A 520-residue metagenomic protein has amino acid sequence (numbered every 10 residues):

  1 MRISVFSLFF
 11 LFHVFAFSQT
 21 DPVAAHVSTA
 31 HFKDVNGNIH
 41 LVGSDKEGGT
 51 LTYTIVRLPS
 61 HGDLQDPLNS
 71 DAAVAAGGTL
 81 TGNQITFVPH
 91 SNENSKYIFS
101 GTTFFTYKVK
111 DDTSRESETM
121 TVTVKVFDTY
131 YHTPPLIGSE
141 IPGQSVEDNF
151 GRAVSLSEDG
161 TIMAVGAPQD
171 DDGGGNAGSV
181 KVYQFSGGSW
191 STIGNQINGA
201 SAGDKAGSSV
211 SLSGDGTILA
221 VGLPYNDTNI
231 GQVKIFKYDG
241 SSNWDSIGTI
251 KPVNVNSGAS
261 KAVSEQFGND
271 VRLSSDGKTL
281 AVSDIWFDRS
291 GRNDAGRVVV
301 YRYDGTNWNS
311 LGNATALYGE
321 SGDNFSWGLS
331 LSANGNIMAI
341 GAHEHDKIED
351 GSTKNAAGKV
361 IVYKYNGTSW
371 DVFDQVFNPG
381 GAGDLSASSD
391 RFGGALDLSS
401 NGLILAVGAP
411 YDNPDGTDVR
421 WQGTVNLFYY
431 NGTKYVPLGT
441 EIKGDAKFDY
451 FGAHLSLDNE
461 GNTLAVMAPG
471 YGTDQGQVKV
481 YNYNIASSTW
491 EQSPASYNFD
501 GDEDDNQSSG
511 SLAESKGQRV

Functional and structural regions predicted by a protein language model:
M1-Q19: Bacterial Sec-dependent N-terminal signal peptides
S18-S28, T129-G138: Boundary/junction segments of secreted and surface-exposed precursor proteins
Q19-Q65: Extracellular ectodomain surface segments
Q19-V23, L68-T81, N92-S95, I230 (+5 more regions): Exposed regions on extracellular, virion, or secretory-pathway luminal proteins
H26-S28, N38-H40, Q84, F104 (+7 more regions): Well-ordered beta-strand positions in beta-sheet-rich domains
T29-H31, P59, V74, T79 (+3 more regions): Hydrophobic beta-strand core residues of beta-sandwich domains
L41-G43, V56-V126: Acidic, turn/loop-rich segments in luminal/extracellular domains of secretory-pathway and cell-surface proteins
F127-V520: Conserved beta-strand/short-helix segments that make up beta-rich extracellular adhesion/recognition modules
